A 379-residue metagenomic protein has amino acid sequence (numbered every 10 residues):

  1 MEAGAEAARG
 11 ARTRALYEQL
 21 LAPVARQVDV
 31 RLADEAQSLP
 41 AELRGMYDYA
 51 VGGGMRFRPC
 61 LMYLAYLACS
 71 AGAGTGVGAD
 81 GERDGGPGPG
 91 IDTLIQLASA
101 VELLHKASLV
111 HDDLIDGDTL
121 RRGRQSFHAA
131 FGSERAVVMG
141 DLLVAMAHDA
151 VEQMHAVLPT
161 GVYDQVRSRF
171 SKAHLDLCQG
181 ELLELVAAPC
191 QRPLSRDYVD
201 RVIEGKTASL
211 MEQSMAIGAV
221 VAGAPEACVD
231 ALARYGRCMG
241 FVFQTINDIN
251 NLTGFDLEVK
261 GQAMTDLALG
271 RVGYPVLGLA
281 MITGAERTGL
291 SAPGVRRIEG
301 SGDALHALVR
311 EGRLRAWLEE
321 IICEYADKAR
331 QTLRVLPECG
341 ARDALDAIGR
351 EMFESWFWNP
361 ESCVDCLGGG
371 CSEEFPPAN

Functional and structural regions predicted by a protein language model:
M1-L104, V110, L114-A129, E181-L194 (+3 more regions): Conserved N-terminal diphosphate/IPP-binding helix and adjacent helical/loop segment of trans-prenyltransferase domains
G10-Y17, L21, A25, L43 (+7 more regions): Hydrophobic packing residues in well-ordered alpha-helices of helical domains and bundles
L61, A147, G180, V276 (+2 more regions): Residue-level signal for inorganic ion chemistry
A68-A73, G85-G90, A150-R167, E184 (+4 more regions): Inter-helical turn/loop segments and adjacent helix faces that build the functional surface of alpha-helical bundle
D92-D118, H174-D176, A208, E212 (+4 more regions): Active-site alpha-helical segments that house and flank conserved acidic catalytic motifs for diphosphate chemistry
R121-L143, R192-T207, D230-R234, D256-I282 (+1 more regions): Divalent-cation-assisted or electrostatically stabilized phosphate/pyrophosphate-binding catalytic cores
E134, V138, A173, L177-E181: Mid-bilayer segments of alpha-helical transmembrane spans in multi-pass integral membrane proteins that mediate
L143-H155, M211-G218, G236, A326 (+1 more regions): Histidine- and acidic-residue-rich, metal-dependent catalytic cores
